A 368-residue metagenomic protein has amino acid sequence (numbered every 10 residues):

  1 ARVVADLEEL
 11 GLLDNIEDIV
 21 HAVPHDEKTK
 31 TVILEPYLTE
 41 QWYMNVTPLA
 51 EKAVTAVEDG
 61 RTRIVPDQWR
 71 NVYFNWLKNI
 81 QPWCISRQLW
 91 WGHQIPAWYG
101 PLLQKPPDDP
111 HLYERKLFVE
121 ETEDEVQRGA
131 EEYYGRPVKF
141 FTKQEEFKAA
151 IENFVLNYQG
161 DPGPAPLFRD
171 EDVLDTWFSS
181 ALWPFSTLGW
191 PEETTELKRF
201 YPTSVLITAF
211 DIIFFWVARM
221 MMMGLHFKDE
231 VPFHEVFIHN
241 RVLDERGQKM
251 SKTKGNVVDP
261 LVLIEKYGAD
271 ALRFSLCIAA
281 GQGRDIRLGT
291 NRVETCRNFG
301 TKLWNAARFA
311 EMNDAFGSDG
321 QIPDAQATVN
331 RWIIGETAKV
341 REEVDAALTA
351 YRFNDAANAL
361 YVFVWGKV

Functional and structural regions predicted by a protein language model:
A1-E114, I212, Q248, K254-F299 (+3 more regions): Residue patterns forming the tRNA-binding/recognition surfaces of aminoacyl-tRNA synthetases and related DALR
T47, L89-W91, Y99-P101, E120-E121 (+1 more regions): Alpha-helical recognition segments enriched in aromatics with Gly/Pro capping that present substrate-recognition
H93, E230-V236, E311-Q326: Short, glycine/acidic-rich hinge or "gate" loops at secondary-structure transitions that mediate conformational
P110, L188-G189, Q248, M312-F316: Short conserved micro-motifs at the rims of enzyme active sites and ligand-binding pockets
E114-E120: A short, exposed loop/beta-hairpin motif centered on an aromatic-Gly-Thr core
A218-L225, G300, W304-A307, E311: Short, amphipathic alpha-helical segments that act as regulatory/interfacial helices in nucleotide-processing proteins
